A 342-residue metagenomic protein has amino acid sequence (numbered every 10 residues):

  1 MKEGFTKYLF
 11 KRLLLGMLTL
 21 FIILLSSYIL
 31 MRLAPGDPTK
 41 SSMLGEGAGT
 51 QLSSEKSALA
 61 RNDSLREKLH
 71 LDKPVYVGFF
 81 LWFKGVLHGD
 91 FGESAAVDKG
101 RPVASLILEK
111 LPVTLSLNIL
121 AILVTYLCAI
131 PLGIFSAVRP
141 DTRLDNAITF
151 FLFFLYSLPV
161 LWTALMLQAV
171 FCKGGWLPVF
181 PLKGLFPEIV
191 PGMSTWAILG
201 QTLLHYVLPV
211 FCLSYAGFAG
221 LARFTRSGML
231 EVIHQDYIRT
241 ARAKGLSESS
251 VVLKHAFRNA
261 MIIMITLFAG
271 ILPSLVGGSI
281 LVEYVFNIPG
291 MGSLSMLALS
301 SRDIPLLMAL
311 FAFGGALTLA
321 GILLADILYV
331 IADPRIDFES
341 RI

Functional and structural regions predicted by a protein language model:
K2-K7, L111-S116, L120-L144, V160 (+1 more regions): Alpha-helical transmembrane segments of integral membrane proteins, especially multi-pass inner/plasma-membrane
F5, K68-I130: An internal, D/E-rich "acidic patch" concept
F10-G16: N-terminal signal-anchor/signal peptide hydrophobic helix marking the start of the first transmembrane segment
G16, K110, T114, F150-F153 (+2 more regions): Residue-level signal for discrete positions within transmembrane alpha-helices of multi-pass small-molecule
L20-V77, F171, W176-I198: Hydrophobic alpha-helical transmembrane segments of membrane transport/permease proteins and related membrane-embedded
F21-S26, V75, I119-L123, M166-L167 (+2 more regions): Hydrophobic alpha-helical transmembrane segments of multi-pass integral membrane proteins
I23, S27-M31, G36, Q168-K173 (+5 more regions): Juxtamembrane/transmembrane-helix interface segments of polytopic membrane transporters
S27-L33, F151-G184, C212-F218: Membrane-water interface segments at the C-terminal ends of transmembrane alpha-helices in multi-pass inner-membrane
